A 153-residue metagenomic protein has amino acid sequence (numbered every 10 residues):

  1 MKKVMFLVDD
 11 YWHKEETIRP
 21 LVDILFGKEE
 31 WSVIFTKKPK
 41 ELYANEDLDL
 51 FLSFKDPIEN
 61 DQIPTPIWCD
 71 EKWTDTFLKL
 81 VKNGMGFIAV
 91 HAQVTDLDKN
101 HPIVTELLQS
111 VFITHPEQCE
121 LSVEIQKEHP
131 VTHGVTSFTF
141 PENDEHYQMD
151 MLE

Functional and structural regions predicted by a protein language model:
M1, Q118-E120, L152-E153: Sequence-level motif detector for i,i+2 pairs with an aromatic at +2
M1-L50: Aromatic-Pro/Gly-enriched surface loop or interdomain linker that acts as a lid/target-recognition segment
H13, H91, H146: Histidine-centered active-site/metal-ligand motif
K40-Y43, F77, H146-Q148: Short, flexible, glycine/charge-rich loop motifs used to bind or transfer phosphoryl groups or to couple energy/partner
F54-K55: Glycine-rich, N-terminal phosphate-binding loop of Rossmann-like dinucleotide-binding domains
I58-S137: A glycine-rich, often tryptophan-bearing local segment used as a flexible ligand/cofactor-contacting loop or short
G134-E153: Active-site oxyanion/phosphate-handling segment shared across diverse enzymes
